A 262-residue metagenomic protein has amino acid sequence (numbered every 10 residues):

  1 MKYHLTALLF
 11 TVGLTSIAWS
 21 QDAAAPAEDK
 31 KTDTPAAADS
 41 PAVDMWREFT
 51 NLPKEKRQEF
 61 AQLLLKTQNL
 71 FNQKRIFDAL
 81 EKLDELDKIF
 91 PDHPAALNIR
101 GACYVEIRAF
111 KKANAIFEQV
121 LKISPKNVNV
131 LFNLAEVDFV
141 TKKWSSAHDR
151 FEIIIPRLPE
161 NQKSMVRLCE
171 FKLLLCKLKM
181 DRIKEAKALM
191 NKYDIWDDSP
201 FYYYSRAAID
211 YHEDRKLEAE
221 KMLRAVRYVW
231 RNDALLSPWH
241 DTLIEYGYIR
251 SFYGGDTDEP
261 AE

Functional and structural regions predicted by a protein language model:
S20-F90, P94-A95, Y248, Y253-D256 (+1 more regions): N-terminal leader/linker segments that initiate helical-solenoid repeat arrays
N72-Q73, E106-I107, V140-T141, K179 (+1 more regions): Register position in tetratricopeptide repeats
A96, V130, S164, C169 (+2 more regions): TPR alpha-solenoid repeat register
E152-R157, F171, L175-L178, N191-D198 (+2 more regions): TPR/TPR-like (Sel1-like) alpha-helical repeat modules
A219-E262: Terminal, low-structured helical/coil segments at or just beyond the last alpha-helical repeat
